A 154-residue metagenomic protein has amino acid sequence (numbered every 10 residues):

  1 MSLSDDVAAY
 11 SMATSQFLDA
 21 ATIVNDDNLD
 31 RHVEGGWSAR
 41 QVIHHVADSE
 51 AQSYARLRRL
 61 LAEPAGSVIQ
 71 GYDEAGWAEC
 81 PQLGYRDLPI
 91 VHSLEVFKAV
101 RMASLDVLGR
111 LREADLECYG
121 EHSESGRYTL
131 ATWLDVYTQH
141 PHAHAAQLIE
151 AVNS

Functional and structural regions predicted by a protein language model:
M1-V7: N-terminal export signals and maturation junctions of secreted/periplasmic proteins
L3, L83-I90, S123-L130: A short, mixed-charge helix-start or loop-turn motif at secondary-structure junctions
A8, L29-A78, L105, L116-S154: Short, contiguous alpha-helical
A8-A13, A78-E117, Y137: Acidic/histidine-rich alpha-helical segments that form the ligand environment of transition-metal centers
M12-L29: N-terminal first-folded block
V24, S49-Q52, L111: Residue-level signal for short amphipathic helical patches enriched in basic/charged and nearby hydrophobic residues
